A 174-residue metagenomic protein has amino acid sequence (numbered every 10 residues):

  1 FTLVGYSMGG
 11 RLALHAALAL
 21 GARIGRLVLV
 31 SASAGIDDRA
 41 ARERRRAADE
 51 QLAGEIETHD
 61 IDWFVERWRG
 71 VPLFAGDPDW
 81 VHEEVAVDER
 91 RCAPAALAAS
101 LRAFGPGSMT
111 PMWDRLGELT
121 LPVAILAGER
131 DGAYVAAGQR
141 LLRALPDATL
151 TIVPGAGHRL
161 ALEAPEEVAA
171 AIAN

Functional and structural regions predicted by a protein language model:
F1-S7: Alpha/beta-hydrolase fold nucleophile elbow
S7-G10, L20: Active-site loop->helix "elbow" adjoining a glycine-rich segment at hydrolase catalytic centers
L14-A19, G25-E57: Flexible "cap/lid" loop of the alpha/beta hydrolase fold
E50-I56, R67-P78, V87-D88, A99-G107: Helix-loop "lid/cap" segments that line or gate small-molecule binding pockets
R90-R143: Conserved serine/cysteine hydrolase catalytic core
L101, V168, I172: Hydrophobic "lid"/C-terminal helical patch of Rossmann-like NAD(P)-dependent dehydrogenase/epimerase domains
L142-R159: Catalytic histidine neighborhood in serine/cysteine hydrolases with alpha/beta-hydrolase-type architecture
A156-P165, A169: Catalytic histidine-centered segment of alpha/beta-hydrolase-like enzymes
